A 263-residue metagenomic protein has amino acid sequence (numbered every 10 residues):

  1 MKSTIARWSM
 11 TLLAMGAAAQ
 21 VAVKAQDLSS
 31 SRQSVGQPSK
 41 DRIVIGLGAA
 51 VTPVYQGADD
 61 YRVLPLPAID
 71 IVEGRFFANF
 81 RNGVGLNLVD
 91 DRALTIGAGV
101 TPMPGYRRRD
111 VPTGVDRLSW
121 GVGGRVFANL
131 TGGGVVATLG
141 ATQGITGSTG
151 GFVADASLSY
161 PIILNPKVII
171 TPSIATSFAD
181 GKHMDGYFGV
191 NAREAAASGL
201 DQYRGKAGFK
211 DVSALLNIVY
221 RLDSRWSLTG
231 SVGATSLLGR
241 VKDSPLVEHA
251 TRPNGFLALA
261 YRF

Functional and structural regions predicted by a protein language model:
M1-K40: Cleavable N-terminal export/targeting peptides
D27-R42, G57, F76-L94, T131 (+3 more regions): Short loop/turn motifs that connect adjacent beta-strands in outer-membrane beta-barrel proteins
D41, Y61-P67, R92, L118-G124 (+3 more regions): Residues that define the transmembrane beta-barrel architecture of outer-membrane proteins
D41-L47, A78, L94-A98, A137-L139 (+5 more regions): Transmembrane beta-strands of outer-membrane beta-barrel proteins
G48-T52, G83, T101-M103, G140-G144 (+3 more regions): Outer-membrane beta-barrel pore domains and translocons
A49-T52, R109-V111, G140-A141, A195-Q202 (+1 more regions): Extracytoplasmic loops and strand-loop junctions of Gram-negative outer membrane beta-barrel proteins
L66-D70, L158, A250-F263: Outer-membrane beta-barrel "beta-signal"
R75, L86-N87, G147-H249, F263: Outer-membrane beta-barrel transmembrane domain signature
